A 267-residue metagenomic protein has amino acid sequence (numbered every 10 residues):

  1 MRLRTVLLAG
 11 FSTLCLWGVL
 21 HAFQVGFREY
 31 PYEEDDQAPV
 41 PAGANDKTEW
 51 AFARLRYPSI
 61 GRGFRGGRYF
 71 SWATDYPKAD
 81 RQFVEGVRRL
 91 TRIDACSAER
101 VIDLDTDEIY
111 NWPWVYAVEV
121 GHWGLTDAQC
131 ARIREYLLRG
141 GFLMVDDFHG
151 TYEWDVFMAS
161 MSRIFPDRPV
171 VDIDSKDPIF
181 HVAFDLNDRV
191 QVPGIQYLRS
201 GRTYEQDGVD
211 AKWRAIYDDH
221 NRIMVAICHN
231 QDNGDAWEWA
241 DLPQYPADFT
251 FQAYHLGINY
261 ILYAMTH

Functional and structural regions predicted by a protein language model:
M1-T5: Positively charged n-region of N-terminal signal peptides that target proteins for export
A9-G18: Bacterial N-terminal signal peptides
H21-W114, V118-G121, D232-H267: Aromatic-Pro/Gly-enriched surface loop or interdomain linker that acts as a lid/target-recognition segment
E29-D36, G63-F64, E153-W239, F249 (+1 more regions): An acidic, glycine-rich "communication" segment
F52, I109-W154: Short alpha-beta junction capping motif
R56, V87-D94, G141, Y152 (+3 more regions): Sec/Tat-exported extracytoplasmic proteins
A79, F83, Q129-R132, E153 (+2 more regions): Stable alpha-helical elements in mature extracytoplasmic
I93-D103, V145-F148, R168-K176: Surface-exposed patches in mature extracellular/periplasmic domains of secreted proteins
